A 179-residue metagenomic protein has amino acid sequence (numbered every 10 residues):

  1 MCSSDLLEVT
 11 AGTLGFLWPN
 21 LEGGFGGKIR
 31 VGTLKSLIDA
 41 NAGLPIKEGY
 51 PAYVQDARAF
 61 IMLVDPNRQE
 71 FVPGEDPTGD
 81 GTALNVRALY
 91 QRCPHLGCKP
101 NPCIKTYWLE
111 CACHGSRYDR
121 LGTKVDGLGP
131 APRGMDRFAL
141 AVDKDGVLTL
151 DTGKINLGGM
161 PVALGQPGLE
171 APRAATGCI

Functional and structural regions predicted by a protein language model:
M1-S3: Conserved small/polar residues in nucleotide/adenosyl-binding loops
D5-C103, A139-I179: N-terminal pre-ligand scaffold of iron-sulfur
Y90-C103, W108-G122, D126, R133: Soluble extracytoplasmic domains of inner/organellar membrane proteins
W108, C113-H114, A131-R133, F138-A139 (+2 more regions): Alpha-helix boundary/interfacial micro-motifs
T123-G146: Polybasic, low-complexity binding patches
